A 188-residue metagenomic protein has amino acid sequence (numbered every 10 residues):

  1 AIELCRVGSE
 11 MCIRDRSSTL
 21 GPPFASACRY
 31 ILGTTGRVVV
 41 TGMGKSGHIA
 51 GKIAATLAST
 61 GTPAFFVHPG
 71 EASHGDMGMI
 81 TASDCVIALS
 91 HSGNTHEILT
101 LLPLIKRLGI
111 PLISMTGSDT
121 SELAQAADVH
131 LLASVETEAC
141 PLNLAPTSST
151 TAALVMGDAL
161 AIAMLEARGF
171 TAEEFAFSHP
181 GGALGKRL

Functional and structural regions predicted by a protein language model:
A1-G8, I13: Single conserved hydrophobic/aromatic residue that forms the stacking wall/gate of nucleotide- or nucleobase-binding
A1-I2, A27-I31, H74-G78, T120: Short, flexible, glycine/charge-rich loop motifs used to bind or transfer phosphoryl groups or to couple energy/partner
R14, L20-G21, G47-H48: N-terminal beta-alpha supersecondary unit
T19-T34: A short, well-structured juxtamembrane/interface segment
P22, S121, G182-A183: Serine-centered coil/turn micro-motif
G36-M43, G47-M164: Glycine-rich phosphate-binding loops that contact phosphosugars or nucleotide phosphates
Q125, A139, E166-L188: Internal, active-site/partner-interface "lid" segment
